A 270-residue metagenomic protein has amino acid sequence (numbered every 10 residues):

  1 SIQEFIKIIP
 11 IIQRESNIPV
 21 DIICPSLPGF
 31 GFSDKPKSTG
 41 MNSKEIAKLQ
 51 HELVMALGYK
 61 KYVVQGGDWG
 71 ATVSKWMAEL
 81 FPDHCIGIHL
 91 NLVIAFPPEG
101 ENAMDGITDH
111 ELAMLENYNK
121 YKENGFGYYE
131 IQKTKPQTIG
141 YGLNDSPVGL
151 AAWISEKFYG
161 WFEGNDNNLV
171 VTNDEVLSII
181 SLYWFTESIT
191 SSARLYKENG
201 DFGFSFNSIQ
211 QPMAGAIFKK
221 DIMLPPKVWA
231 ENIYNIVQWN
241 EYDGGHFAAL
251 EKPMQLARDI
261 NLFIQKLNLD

Functional and structural regions predicted by a protein language model:
S1-P10: The serine-hydrolase catalytic nucleophile loop
I11-P19, Y59-A113: Conserved hydrolase catalytic core segment
I12-F32: Conserved alpha/beta-hydrolase
L27-M41, K75: Glycine-rich "HGGG/HGxG" loop immediately N-terminal to the catalytic nucleophile of the alpha/beta-hydrolase
P28-G31, A95, G245-H246: Alpha/beta-hydrolase active-site loop signature
G40-A56: Alpha/beta-hydrolase active-site loop
Q132-D270: C-terminal subdomain of alpha/beta-hydrolase-fold enzymes, centered on the catalytic histidine and its supporting
